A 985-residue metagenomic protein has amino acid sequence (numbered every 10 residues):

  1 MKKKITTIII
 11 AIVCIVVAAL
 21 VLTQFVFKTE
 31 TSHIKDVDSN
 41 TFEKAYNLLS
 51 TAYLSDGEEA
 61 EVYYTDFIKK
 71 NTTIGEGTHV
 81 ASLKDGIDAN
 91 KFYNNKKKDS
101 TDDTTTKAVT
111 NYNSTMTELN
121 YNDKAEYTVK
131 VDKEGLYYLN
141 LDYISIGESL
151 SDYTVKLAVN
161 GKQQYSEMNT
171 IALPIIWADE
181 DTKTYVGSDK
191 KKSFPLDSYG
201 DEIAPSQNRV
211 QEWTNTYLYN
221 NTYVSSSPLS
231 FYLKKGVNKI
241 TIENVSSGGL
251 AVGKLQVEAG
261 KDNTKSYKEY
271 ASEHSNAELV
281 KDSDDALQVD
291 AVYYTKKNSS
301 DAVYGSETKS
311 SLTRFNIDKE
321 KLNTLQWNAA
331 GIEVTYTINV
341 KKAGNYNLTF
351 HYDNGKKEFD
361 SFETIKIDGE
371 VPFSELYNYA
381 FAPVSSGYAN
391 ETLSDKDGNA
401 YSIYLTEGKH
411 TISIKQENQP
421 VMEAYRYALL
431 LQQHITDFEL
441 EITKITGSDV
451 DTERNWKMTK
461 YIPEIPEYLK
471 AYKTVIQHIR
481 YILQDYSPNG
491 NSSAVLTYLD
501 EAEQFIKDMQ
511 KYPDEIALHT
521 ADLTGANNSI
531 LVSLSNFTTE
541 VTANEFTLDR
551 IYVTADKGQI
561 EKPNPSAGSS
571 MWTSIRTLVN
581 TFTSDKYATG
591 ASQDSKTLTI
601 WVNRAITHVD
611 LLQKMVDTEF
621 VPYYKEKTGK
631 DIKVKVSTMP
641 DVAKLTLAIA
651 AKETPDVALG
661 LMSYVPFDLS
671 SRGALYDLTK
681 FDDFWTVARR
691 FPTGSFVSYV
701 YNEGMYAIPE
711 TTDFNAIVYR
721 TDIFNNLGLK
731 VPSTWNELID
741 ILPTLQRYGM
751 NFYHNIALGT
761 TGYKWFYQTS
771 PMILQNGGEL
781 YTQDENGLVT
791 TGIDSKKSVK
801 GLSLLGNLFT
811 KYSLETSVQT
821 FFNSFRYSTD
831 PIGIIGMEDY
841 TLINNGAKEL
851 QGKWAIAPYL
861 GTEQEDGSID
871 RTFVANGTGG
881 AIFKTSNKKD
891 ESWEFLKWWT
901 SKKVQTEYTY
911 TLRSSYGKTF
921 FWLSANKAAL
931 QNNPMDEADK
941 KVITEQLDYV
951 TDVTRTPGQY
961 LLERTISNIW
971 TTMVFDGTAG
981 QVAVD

Functional and structural regions predicted by a protein language model:
T6-A11, L20-I551: Extracytoplasmic
K133, K342, A847-T919, T951-R955 (+2 more regions): Extracytoplasmic/periplasmic substrate-recognition and gating elements
H519-D522, I551, V874, M935-D985: C-terminal capping/gating helix-and-loop segments adjacent to ligand/active sites or protein-protein/ligand interfaces
R576-G590, M662-A716, I739, W765-Q768 (+3 more regions): Hinge/lid segment of periplasmic solute-binding proteins
Q593-T607, D631-S637, V657, Y706 (+2 more regions): Short, well-ordered beta-strand elements
T618, P622-F691, S698, D722-S733 (+4 more regions): Extracytoplasmic "Venus flytrap"/periplasmic binding protein-like
Y701-E710, N715, I739-T790, K797 (+1 more regions): Extracytoplasmic/periplasmic solute-binding protein
N786-V818: Glycine-centered hinge/linker elements that transmit conformational signals in sensory and ligand-binding systems
